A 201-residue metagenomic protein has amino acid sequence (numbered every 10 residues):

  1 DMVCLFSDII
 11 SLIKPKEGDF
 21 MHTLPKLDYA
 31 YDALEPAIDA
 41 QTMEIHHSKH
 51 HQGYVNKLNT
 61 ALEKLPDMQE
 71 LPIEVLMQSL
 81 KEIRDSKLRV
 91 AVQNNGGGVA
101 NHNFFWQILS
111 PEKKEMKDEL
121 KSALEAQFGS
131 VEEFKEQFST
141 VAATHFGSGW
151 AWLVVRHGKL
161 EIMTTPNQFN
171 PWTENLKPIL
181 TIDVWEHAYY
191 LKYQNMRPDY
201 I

Functional and structural regions predicted by a protein language model:
D1-K16: Amide-donor transfer/coupling interface in amidating biosynthetic enzymes
E17-I201: Feature for soluble, non-membrane regions of globular proteins
